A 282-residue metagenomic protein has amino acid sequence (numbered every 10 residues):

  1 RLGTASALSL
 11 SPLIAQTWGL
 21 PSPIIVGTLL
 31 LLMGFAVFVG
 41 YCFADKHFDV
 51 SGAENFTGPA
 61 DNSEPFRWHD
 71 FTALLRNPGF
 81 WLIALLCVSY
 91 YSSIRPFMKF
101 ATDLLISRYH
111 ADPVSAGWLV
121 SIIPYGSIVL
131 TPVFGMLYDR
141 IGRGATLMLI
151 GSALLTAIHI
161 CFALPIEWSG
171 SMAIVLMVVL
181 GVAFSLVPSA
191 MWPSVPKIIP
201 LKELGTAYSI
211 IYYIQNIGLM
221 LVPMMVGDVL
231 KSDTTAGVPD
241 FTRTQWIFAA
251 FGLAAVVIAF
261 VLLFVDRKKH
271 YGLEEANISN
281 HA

Functional and structural regions predicted by a protein language model:
R1-S9, A15, Y212-P223: Glycine-rich segments within core transmembrane alpha-helices of 12-TM secondary carriers
A15, L130-R143, L230: Helix-to-loop junctions at the C-terminal end of transmembrane segments in multipass secondary transporters
S22-Y41, R243-L262: Symmetry-related core transmembrane helices of the 12-TM Major Facilitator Superfamily/SLC fold
D49-I83, H281-A282: Juxtamembrane intracellular "pre-TM" segments in multi-pass secondary transporters
N77-I128, V222-P223: Extracytoplasmic gate region of multi-pass secondary transporters
A111-V120, S169, A173, D240-F241: Juxtamembrane helix-start elements in MFS-like secondary transporters
G144-S194: C-terminal transmembrane helical hairpin of 12-TM major facilitator-type secondary transporters
L201-T235: A late C-terminal transmembrane helix in Major Facilitator Superfamily
